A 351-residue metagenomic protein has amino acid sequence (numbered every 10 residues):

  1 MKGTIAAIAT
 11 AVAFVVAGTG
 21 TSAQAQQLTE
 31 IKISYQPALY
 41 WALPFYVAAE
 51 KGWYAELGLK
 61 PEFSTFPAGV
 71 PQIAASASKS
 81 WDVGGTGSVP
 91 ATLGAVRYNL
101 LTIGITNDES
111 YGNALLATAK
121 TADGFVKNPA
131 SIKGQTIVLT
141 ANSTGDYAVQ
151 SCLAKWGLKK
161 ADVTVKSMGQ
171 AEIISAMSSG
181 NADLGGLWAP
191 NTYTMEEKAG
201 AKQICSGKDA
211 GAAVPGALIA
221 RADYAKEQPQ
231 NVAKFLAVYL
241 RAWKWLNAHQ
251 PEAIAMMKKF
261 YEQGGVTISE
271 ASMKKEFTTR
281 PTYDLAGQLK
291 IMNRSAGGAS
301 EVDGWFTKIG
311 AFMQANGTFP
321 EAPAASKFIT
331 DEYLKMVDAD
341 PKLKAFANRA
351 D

Functional and structural regions predicted by a protein language model:
M1-T4: Positively charged n-region of N-terminal signal peptides that target proteins for export
I8, A13-A23: C-terminal segment of classical bacterial N-terminal signal peptides
Q26-G169, A176, D183-A189, I204-C205 (+1 more regions): Short, glycine-/small- and polar/acidic-enriched structural segments that line small-molecule recognition paths
E62, A271-Y283, A324-D338: Short linear loop/turn motifs
F66-V70, G85, L139, S143-T144 (+5 more regions): Soluble non-cytosolic domains of exported or imported proteins
T121, E172-E270: Pocket-lining segment of extracytoplasmic ligand-binding domains
E227-P320: Secondary-structure end/capping motifs
D303-D351: Conserved C-terminal helix/tail region of periplasmic/extracytoplasmic solute-binding proteins
